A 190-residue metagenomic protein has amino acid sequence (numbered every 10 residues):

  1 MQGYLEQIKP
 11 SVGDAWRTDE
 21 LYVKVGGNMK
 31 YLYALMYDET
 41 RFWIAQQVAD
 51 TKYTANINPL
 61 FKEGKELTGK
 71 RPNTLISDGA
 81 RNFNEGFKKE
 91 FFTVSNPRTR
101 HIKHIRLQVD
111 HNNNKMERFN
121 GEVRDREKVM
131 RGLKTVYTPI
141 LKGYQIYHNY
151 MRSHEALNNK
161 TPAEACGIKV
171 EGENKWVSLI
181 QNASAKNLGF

Functional and structural regions predicted by a protein language model:
M1-D14: Short, basic alpha-helical nucleic acid-contact segments in DNA-binding proteins and DNA transaction factors
S11-V25, A34-M36: Two-metal-ion RNase H-like nuclease active-site motif
D19, L35, R41, L75-D78 (+4 more regions): Mobile genetic element proteins and their domesticated derivatives, centered on retroelements and DNA transposons
N28, F83-K89: A short acidic (Asp/Glu
Q46-T68: Active-site beta-loop-alpha junctions of metal-dependent nucleic acid enzymes, especially the RNase H-like/DDE
R71-F83: Acidic/histidine-rich, metal-coordinating catalytic segments
K103-R124: RNase H-like two-metal-ion nuclease catalytic core shared by retroviral integrases and related mobile-element nucleases
V129-F190: C-terminal domain-tail junction helix/linker
